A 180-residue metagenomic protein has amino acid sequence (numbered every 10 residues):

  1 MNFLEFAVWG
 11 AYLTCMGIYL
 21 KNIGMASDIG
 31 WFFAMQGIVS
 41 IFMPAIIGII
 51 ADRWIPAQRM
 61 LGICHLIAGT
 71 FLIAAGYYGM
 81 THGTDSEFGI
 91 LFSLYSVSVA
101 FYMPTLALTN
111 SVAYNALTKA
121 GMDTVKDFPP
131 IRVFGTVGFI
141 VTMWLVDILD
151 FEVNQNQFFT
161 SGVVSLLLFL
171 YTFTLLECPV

Functional and structural regions predicted by a protein language model:
M1-I41: Helix-loop boundary and gating motifs at the non-cytosolic
I23-M35, K126-F134, N156-F159: Loop-to-transmembrane helix entry
G37-A45, T136-I140: Residue-level signature of mid-helix packing/kink "hotspots" within the transmembrane helices of 12-pass Major
F42-P56, V146-F151: Helix-to-loop junctions at the C-terminal end of transmembrane segments in multipass secondary transporters
D52-L66: Cytoplasmic membrane-interface "Motif A"-like loop-to-helix N-cap segments of 12-TM Major Facilitator Superfamily
L66-D85: C-terminal ends and interior cores of transmembrane alpha-helices in multi-pass membrane transporters/permeases
L94-F134: Cytoplasmic helix-loop-helix junction between adjacent transmembrane helices in 12-TM secondary transporters
Q157-T174: Symmetry-related core transmembrane helices of the 12-TM Major Facilitator Superfamily/SLC fold
